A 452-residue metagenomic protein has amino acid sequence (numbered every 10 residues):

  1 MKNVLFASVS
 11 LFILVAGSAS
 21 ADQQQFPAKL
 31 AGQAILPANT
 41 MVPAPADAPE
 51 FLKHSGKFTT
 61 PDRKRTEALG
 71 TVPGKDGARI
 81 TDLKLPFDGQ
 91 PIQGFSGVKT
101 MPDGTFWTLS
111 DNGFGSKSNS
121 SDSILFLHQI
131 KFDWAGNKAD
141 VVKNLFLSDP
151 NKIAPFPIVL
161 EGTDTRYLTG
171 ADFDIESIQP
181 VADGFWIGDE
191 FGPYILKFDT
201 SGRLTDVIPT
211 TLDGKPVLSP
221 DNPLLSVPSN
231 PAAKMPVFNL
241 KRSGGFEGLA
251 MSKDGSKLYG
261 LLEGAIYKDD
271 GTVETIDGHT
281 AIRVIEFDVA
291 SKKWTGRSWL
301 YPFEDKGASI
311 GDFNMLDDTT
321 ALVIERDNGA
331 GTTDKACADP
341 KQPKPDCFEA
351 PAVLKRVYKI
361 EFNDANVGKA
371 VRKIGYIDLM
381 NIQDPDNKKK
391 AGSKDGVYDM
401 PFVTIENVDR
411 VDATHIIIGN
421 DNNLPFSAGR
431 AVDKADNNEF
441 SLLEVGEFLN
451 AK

Functional and structural regions predicted by a protein language model:
M1-A21: Gram-negative bacterial Sec-dependent N-terminal signal peptides
D22-K452: Sequence/structural signature of beta-propeller domains
